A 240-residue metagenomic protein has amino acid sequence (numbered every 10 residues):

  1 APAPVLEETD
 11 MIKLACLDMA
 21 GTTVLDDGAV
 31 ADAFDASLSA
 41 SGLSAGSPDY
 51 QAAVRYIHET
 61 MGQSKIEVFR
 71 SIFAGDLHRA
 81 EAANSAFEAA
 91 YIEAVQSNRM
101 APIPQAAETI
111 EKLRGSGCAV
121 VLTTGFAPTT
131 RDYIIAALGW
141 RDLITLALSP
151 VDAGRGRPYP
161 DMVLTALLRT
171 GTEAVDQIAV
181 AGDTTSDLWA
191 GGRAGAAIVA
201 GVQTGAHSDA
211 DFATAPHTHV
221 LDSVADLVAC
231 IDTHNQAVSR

Functional and structural regions predicted by a protein language model:
A1-L17, V238-R240: Non-catalytic pre-domain segments flanking phosphatase-related domains
D10-E108, R114: N-terminal helical cap/lid subdomain that shapes the substrate entry/recognition surface in HAD-like hydrolases
F34, A106-L138, L148: Substrate-recognition element of Asp-dependent hydrolases with the DxDx(T/V) motif
A53-H58, W140-G156, Q177: A short, structured active-site edge motif that brings together acidic residues
A107-R114, L167-L168, L188-R193: Surface-exposed amphipathic alpha-helices with a cationic face
G139-S149, D211-V228: Structural recognition of alpha->loop->beta junctions
R157-L188: Conserved Lys-Pro-Asp/Glu-containing loop-to-beta segment of HAD-superfamily phosphomonoesterases, centered on
A179-H219: Acidic, Mg2+-coordinating phosphoryl-transfer loop and its flanking beta/alpha structural elements, shared across
